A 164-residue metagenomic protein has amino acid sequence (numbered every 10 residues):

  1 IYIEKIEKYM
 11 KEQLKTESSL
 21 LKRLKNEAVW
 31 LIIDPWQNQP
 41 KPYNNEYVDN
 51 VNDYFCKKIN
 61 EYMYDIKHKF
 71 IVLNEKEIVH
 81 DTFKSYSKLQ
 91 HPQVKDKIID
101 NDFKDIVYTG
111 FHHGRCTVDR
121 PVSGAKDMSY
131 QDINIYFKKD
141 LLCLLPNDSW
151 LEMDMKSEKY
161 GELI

Functional and structural regions predicted by a protein language model:
I1-A28, Q37-Q39, Y54, D65-H68 (+1 more regions): Active-site-adjacent betaalpha module
L31-E46: Acidic/histidine-rich, surface-exposed loop or edge segments in extracytoplasmic proteins
P42-D65: …and closely analogous acidic/polar surface helices at protein-protein or active-site interfaces in A-domain-like
